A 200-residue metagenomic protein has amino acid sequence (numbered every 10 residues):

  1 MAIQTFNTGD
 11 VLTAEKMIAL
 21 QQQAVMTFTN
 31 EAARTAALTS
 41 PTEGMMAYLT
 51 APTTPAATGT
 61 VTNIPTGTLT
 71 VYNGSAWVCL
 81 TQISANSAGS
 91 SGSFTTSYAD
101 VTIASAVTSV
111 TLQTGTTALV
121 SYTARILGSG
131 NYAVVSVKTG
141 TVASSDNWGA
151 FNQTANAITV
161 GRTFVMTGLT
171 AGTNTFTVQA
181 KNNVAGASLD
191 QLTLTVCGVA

Functional and structural regions predicted by a protein language model:
M1-Q22, G198-A200: Short, intrinsically disordered N-terminal pre-domain segments
N7, T39-T42, Q113, T170: Residue-level recognition of short, solvent-exposed, well-ordered loop/turn junctions that link secondary-structure
G9, G44, A57-T58, T62-T68 (+1 more regions): Glycine-centered loop/turn motifs
D10, T42-M45, T116, T173: Surface-exposed loop/turn positions
A14-T60: Extracellular/surface-exposed low-complexity repeats and stalk/linker segments enriched in Gly/Pro and small polar
V61-A76, S90: Short beta-strand segments and strand-loop junctions that repeat across beta-rich extracellular domains
T81-T173, T177-A200: Terminal beta-strand-rich extracellular "head" domains that mediate receptor/glycan or other ligand binding
